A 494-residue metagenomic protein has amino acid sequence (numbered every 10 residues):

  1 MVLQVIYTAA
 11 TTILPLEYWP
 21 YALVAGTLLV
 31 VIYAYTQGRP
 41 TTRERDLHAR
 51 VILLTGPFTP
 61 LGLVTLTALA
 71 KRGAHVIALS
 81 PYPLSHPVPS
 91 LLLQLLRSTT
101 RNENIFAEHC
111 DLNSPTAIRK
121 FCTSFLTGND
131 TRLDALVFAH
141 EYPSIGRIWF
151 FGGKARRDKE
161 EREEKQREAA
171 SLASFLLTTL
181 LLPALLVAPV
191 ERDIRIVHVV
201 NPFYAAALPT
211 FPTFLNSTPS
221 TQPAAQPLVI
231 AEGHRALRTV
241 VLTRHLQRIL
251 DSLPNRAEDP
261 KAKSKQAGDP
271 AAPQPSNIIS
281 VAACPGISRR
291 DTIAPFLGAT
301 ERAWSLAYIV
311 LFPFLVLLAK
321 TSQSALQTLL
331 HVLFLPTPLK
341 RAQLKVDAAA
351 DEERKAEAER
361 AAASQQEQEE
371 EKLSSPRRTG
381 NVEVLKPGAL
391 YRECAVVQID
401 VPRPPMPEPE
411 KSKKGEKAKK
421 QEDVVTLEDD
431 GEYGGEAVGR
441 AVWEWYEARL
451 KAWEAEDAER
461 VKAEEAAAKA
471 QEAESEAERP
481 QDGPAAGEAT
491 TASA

Functional and structural regions predicted by a protein language model:
M1-P57, L61-E103, T221-A494: NAD(P)H-dependent oxidoreductase Rossmann-fold/reductase module
M1-V2, P15, V24, L28 (+1 more regions): Fungal eukaryote-biased detector of long internal structured cores
